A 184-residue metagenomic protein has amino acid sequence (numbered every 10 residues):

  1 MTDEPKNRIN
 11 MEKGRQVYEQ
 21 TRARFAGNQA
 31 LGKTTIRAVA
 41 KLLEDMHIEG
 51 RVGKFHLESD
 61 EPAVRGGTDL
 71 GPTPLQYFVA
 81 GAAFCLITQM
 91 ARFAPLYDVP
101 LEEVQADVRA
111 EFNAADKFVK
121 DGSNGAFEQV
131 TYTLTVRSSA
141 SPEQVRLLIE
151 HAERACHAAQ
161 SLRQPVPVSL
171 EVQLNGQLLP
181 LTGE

Functional and structural regions predicted by a protein language model:
M1-V79, R92-E184: Extended beta-strand/beta-hairpin segments
V79, A83-C85: Compact, glycine-rich, soluble single-domain proteins
